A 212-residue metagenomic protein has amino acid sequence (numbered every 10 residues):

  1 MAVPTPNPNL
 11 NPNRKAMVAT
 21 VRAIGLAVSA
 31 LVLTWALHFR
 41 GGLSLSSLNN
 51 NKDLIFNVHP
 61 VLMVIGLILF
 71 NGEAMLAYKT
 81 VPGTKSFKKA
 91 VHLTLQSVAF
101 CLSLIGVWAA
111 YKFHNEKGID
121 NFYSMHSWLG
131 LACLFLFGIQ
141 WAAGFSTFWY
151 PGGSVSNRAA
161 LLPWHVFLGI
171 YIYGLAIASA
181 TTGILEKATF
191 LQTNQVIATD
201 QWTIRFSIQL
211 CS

Functional and structural regions predicted by a protein language model:
M1-S212: Membrane-embedded alpha-helical bundles that constitute the cytochrome b-like, heme-associated redox core of multi-pass
